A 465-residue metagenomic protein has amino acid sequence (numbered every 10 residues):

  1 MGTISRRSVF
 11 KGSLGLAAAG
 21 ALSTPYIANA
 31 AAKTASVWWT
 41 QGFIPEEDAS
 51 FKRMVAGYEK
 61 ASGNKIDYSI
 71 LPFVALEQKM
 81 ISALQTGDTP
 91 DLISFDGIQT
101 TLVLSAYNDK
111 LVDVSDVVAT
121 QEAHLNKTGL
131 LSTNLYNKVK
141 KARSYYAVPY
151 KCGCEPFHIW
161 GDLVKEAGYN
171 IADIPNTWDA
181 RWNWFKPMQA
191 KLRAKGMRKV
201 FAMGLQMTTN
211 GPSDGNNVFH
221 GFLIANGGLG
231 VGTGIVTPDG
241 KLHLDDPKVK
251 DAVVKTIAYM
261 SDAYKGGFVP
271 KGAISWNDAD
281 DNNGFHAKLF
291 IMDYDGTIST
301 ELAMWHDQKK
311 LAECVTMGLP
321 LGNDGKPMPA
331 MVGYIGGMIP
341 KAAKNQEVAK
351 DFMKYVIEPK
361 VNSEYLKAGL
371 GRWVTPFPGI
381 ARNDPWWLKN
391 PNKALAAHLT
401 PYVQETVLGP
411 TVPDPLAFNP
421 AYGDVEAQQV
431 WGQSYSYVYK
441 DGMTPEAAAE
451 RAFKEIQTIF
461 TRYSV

Functional and structural regions predicted by a protein language model:
M1-A17: N-terminal secretory signal peptides and thylakoid transit peptides that target proteins across membranes
K33, R53, G57-L130, K165-D173 (+2 more regions): Extracytoplasmic "Venus flytrap"/periplasmic binding protein-like
A35-R53, G153, Y422-G423: Extracytoplasmic "Venus flytrap"
K65, K165, A394-A397, Q404-V465: Conserved C-terminal helix/tail region of periplasmic/extracytoplasmic solute-binding proteins
I98-P156, V218-H220, G227, V315-L319 (+1 more regions): Hinge/lid segment of periplasmic solute-binding proteins
A119, I298-L311, N323-Q429: C-terminal lobe and pocket-closing loops of periplasmic/extracytoplasmic Venus-flytrap solute-binding proteins
K138-Y150, E155, A180-L242: Extracytoplasmic/periplasmic solute-binding protein
W182-Q189, G232-I274, L319-P320: Glycine-centered hinge/linker elements that transmit conformational signals in sensory and ligand-binding systems
